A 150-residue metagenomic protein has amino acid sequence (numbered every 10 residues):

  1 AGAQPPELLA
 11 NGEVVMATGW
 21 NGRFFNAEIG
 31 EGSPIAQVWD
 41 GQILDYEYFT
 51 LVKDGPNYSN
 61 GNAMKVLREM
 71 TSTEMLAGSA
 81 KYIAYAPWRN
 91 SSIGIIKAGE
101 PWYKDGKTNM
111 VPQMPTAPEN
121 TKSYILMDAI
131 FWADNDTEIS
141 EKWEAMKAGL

Functional and structural regions predicted by a protein language model:
A1-V38: Ligand-binding pocket segment of bilobal, Venus flytrap-like solute-binding proteins
A3, N57-G61, I130-T137: Soluble non-cytosolic domains of exported or imported proteins
P6, A10, T18, M64-T71 (+3 more regions): Non-transmembrane alpha-helical segments in soluble domains of secreted/periplasmic/extracellular proteins
E13, N21, E28-E31, M70-E74 (+2 more regions): Sec/Tat-exported extracytoplasmic proteins
G22-N26, Q42-L44, P56-N57, E74: Solvent-exposed loop/turn segments at secondary-structure junctions within structured extracellular/periplasmic domains
G32-K53, K104: Periplasmic-binding protein-like
V52-N120: Mature extracytoplasmic/periplasmic domains
P115-L150: Conserved C-terminal helix/tail region of periplasmic/extracytoplasmic solute-binding proteins
